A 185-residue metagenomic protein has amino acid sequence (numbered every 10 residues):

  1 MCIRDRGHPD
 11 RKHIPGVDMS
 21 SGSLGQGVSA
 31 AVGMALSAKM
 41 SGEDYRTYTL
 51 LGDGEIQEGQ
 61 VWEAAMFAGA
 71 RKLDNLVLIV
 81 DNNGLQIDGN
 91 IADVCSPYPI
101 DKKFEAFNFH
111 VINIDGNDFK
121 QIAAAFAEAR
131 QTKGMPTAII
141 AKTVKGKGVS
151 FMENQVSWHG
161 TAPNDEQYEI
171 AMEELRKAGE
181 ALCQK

Functional and structural regions predicted by a protein language model:
R4-A70: Cofactor-binding active-site loop characterized by glycine-rich and histidine/acidic residues
D10, Q60-W62, D88-A92, V149-N154: Short acidic, glycine/serine/threonine-rich loops at helix termini
G42-Y45, A92-A125, R176-Q184: Conserved thiamine diphosphate
Y45-T49, L76, M135-A141: Generic beta-sheet signal
E55-I56, G84, D118, K145: Short, glycine/acidic-enriched loop or turn micro-motifs at the edges of active sites
E58-N83, A138-I140: A short alpha/beta connector and helix-capping loop motif
R71-P97, K102-F104: Histidine/lysine/aspartate-rich catalytic loop segments that bind and position anionic ligands
F119-K185: Glycine/aspartate-rich loop-and-adjacent alpha/beta segment that forms the canonical ThDP
